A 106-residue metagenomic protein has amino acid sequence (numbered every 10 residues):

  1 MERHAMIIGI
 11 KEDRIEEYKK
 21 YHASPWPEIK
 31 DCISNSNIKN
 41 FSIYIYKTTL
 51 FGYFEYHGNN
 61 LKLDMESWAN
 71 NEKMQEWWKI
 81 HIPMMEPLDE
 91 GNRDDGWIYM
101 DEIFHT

Functional and structural regions predicted by a protein language model:
H4-G9: Active-site-flanking beta-strand signature of metal-NTP-handling nucleotidyl enzymes and homologous cyclase-like
R14-K39: Short amphipathic alpha-helical segments
I15, G52, L61-L63: Intrinsically disordered, low-complexity acidic/polar segments
K30-F51, E55-N59: Short, glycine- and small/hydrophobic-rich beta-strand elements in well-ordered beta-sheets
S36, H57-G96: An amphipathic, aromatic/His-enriched active-site/gating alpha helix that lines ligand/cofactor pockets
I98-F104: Eukaryote-biased recognition of C-terminal alpha-helical segments
